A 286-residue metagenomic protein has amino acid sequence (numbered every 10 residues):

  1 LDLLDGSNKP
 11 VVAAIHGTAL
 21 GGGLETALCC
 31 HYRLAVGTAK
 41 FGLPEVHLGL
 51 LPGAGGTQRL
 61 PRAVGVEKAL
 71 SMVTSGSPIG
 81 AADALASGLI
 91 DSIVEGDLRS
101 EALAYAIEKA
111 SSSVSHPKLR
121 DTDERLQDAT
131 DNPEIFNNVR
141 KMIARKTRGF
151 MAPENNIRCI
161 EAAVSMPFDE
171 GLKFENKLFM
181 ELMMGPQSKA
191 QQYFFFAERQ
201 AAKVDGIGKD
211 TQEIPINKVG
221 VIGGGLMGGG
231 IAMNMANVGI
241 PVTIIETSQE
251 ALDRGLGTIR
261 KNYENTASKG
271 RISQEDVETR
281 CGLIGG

Functional and structural regions predicted by a protein language model:
L1-H16, G56-Q58, A63, Q191-I214 (+2 more regions): An acidic, glycine-rich surface segment that forms the CoA-thioester-binding/catalytic face of crotonase-fold enzymes
L1-S115: Conserved catalytic cores of soluble enzyme domains, especially glycine-rich substrate-binding beta-alpha loops
D5-S7, A35-T38, A63, E67 (+3 more regions): Secondary-structure transition/capping motifs at alpha-helix termini and the adjoining loop/turn into the next element
S7, A63, S75, C159 (+6 more regions): Generic, well-ordered alpha-helical scaffold segments in large soluble proteins
E25-C29, S71-L178, F195-D210, E278-G286: Amphipathic alpha-helical segments at domain termini/boundaries
I107, L178-K189: Long amphipathic alpha-helix in the N-terminal Rossmann-like dinucleotide-binding domain of NAD(P)-dependent
A202-N262: NAD(P)+-binding Rossmann beta1-loop-alpha1 motif at the extreme N-terminus of oxidoreductases
S248-G286: Conserved N-terminal Rossmann-fold NAD(P) cofactor-binding segment
